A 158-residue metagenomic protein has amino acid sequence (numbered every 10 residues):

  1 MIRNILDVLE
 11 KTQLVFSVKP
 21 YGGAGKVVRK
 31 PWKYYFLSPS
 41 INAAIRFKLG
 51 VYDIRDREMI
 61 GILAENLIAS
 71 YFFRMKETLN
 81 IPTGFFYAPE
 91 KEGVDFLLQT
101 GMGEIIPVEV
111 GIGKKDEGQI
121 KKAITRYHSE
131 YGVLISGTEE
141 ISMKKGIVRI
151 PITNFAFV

Functional and structural regions predicted by a protein language model:
M1-M102: Accessory nucleic acid-recognition modules appended to NTPase machines
F16-S17, F36, Y87, E109 (+2 more regions): Structural signal for conserved beta-strand scaffold positions within catalytic alpha/beta enzyme cores
R46-K48, E109, Q119-I120: Short conserved micro-motifs at the rims of enzyme active sites and ligand-binding pockets
R57-E58, P107-G111: Short, glycine/charged-rich beta-strand-loop motifs at protein surfaces that mediate ligand recognition and catalysis
M102-E104, K114-K115: Short, surface-exposed beta-strand-loop junctions and turns on beta-sheet-rich folds
E104-I106, Y131: Structural motif
I112-N154: Catalytic cores of nucleic-acid endonucleases
A156-V158: Short amphipathic alpha-helix with an adjacent loop that forms part of the alpha/beta core around
